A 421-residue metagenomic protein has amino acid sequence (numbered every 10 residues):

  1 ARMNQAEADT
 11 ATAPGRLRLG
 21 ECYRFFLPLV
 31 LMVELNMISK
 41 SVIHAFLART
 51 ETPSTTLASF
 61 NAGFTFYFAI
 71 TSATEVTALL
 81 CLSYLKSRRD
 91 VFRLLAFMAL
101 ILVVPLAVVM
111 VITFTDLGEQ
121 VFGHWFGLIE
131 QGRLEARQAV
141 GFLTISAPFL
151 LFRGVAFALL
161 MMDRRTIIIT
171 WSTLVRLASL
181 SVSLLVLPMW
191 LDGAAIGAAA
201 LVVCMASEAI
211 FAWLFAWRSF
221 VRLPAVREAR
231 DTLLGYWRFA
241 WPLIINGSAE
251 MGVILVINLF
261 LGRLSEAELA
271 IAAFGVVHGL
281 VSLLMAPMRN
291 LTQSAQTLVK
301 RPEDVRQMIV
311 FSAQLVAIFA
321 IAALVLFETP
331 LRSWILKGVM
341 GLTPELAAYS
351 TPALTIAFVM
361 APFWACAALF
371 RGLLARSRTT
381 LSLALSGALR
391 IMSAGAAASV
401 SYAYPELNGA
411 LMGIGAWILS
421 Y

Functional and structural regions predicted by a protein language model:
R2-L27, L134-E135, A194-V202, F211-M251: Interhelical loop/hinge segments that connect adjacent transmembrane helices in multipass membrane
F25-V33, F68, F142-L143, I169 (+7 more regions): Residue-level signature of transmembrane alpha-helical cores of multipass secondary-active transporters and flippases
M37-A58, G123-E130, P188-L191, S248-L283 (+1 more regions): Helix-terminus/linker motif at the lipid-water interface of multi-pass membrane proteins
L57-V109, R153-M161, A273-L326, A367-A375 (+1 more regions): Small-residue-rich hydrophobic transmembrane alpha-helices
R89, R93, L159-L185, R301-Q314 (+2 more regions): Alpha-helical transmembrane segments of multi-pass membrane transporters/permeases
P105-R137, I321-T351: Short membrane-interface helical motifs at transmembrane helix boundaries in multi-pass membrane transporters
I129-A156, V276-G279, P344-F370: Alpha-helical transmembrane segments of multi-pass membrane proteins
G141, S172-V186, W190-F220, N408-Y421: Hydrophobic alpha-helical transmembrane segments
